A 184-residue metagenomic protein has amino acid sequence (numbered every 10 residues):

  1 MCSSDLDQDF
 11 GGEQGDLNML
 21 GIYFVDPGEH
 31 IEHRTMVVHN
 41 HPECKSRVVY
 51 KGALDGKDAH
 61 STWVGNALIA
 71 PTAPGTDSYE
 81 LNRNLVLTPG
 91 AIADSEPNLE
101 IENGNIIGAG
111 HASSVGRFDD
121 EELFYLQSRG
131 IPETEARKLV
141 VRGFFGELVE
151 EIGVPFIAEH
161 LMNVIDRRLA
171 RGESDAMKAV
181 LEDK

Functional and structural regions predicted by a protein language model:
M1-I131, V141, F145, V149-K184: Conserved beta-strand/loop scaffold segments within soluble protein domains that form the structured core and edges
